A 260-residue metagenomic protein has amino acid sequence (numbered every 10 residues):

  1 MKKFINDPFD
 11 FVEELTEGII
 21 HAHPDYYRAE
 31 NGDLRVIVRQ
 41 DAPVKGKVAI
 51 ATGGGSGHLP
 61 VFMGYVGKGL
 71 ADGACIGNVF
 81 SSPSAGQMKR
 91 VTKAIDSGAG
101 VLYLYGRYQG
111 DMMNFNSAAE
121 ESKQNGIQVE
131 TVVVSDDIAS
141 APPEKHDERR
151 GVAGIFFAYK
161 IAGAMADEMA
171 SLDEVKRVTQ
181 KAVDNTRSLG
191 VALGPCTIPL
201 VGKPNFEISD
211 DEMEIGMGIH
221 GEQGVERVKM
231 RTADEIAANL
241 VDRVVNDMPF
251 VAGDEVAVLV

Functional and structural regions predicted by a protein language model:
M1-I50, D210: N-terminal amphipathic/basic leader segments beginning at the initiator methionine
K2, V48-G55, A71-A74, G100-Q109 (+4 more regions): Short glycine-rich or small-residue beta-strand-to-loop segments that form or flank ligand, phosphate, metal/Fe-S
H23-L34, M169-V178, S188-I198, N246-A257: Flexible, glycine/charged-enriched surface loops at secondary-structure junctions
K45-G53, F62-C75, A139-P142, M213-K229 (+1 more regions): Gly-rich Lys/Arg/Thr-decorated short loops/hinges at beta-loop-alpha junctions or inter-strand turns that position
H58, G67-G98, V245: Glycine-rich oxoanion-binding loops at beta->alpha junctions
A74-V79, K123-E148: Short, acidic/small-residue loops that bind anionic groups at enzyme active sites
S140-R149, Y159-H220: Internal, active-site/partner-interface "lid" segment
K203-I236, L240-V260: Glycine-rich phosphate/diphosphate-binding loops and the adjacent beta-loop-alpha structural elements that coordinate
